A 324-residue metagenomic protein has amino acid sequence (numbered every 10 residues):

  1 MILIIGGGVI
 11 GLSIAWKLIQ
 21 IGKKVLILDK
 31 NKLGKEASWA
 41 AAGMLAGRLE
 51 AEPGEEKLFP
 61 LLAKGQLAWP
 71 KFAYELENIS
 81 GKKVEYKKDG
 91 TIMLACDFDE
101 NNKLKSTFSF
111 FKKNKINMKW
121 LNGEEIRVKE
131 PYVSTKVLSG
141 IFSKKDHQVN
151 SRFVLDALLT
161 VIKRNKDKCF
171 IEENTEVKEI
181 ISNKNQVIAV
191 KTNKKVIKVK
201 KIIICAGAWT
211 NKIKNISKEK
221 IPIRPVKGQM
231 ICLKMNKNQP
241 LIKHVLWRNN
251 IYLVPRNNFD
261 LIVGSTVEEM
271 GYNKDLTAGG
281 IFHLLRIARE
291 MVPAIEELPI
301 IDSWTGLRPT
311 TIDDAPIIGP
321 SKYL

Functional and structural regions predicted by a protein language model:
M1-I27: N-terminal Rossmann-like FAD-binding beta1-loop-alpha1 element of flavoenzymes
I10, L33, W209: Conserved Rossmann-like nucleotide-cofactor binding loop
W16-I21, L28-K30, G43-M44, L49 (+3 more regions): Active-site substrate-recognition segment that forms the wall of the catalytic cavity or substrate channel
D29, N122-G123, E173-T175, D302-W304: Short loop/edge segments at beta-strand edges and connector loops that shape dinucleotide/nucleotide cofactor-binding
M44-E125, K129, A288: Dinucleotide-binding Rossmann-like beta1-alpha1 core, especially the glycine-rich loop that anchors the ADP
K82-A95, T107-F108, N114-N165, T266-G271: Helix-loop-beta segment of a Rossmann-like dinucleotide-binding subdomain
D99, E130-V137, I181-I188, T310-D314 (+1 more regions): A short, glycine/Asx- and small/polar-enriched loop/turn that sits immediately N-terminal to a beta-strand
G140-K201, C205: Helical element adjacent to the flavin cofactor pocket in flavoenzyme catalytic cores
